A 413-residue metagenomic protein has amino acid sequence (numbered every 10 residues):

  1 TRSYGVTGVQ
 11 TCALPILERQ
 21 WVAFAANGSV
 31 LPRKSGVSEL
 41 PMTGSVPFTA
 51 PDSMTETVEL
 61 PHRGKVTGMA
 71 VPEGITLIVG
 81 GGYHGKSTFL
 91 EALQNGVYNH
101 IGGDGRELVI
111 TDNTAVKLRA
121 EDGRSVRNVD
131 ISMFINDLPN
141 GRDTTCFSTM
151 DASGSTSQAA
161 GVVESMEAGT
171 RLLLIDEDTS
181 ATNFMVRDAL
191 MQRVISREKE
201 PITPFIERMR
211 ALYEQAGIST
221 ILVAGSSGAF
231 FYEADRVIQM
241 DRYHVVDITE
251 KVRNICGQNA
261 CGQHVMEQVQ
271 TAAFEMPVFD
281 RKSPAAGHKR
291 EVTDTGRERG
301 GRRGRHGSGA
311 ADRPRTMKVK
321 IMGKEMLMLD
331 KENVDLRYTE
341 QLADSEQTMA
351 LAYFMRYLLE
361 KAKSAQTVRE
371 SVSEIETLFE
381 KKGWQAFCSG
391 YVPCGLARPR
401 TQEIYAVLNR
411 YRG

Functional and structural regions predicted by a protein language model:
T1-C12: Single conserved hydrophobic/aromatic residue that forms the stacking wall/gate of nucleotide- or nucleobase-binding
K34-T67: N-terminal pre-Walker A segment at the start of P-loop NTPase domains
T67-N95: Glycine-rich phosphate-binding P-loop
G96-I135: AAA+/P-loop NTPase substrate/partner-engagement loops
R124, F134-S155, R187-I202: Flexible beta-alpha connector loops of hexameric P-loop NTPases
S153-S165: Conserved alpha-helical scaffold flanking the Walker A/P-loop in AAA+ ATPase domains
S165-M209, Y213-E214, V223-R253: Conserved P-loop NTPase nucleotide-binding/switch module
A211-G217, V223-G413: Conserved NTP phosphate-binding and transfer environment spanning the P-loop NTPase/kinase superfamily
